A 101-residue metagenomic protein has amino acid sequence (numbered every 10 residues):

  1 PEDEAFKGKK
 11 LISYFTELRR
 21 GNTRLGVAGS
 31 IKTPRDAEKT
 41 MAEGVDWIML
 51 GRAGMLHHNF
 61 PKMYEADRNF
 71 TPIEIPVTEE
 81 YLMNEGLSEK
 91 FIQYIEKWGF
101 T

Functional and structural regions predicted by a protein language model:
P1-T101: Flavin-dependent oxidoreductase catalytic cores
